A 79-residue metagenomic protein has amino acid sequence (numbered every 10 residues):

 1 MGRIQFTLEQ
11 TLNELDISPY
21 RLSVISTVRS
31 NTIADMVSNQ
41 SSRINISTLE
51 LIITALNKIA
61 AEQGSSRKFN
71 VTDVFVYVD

Functional and structural regions predicted by a protein language model:
M1, S26, S42-I46, R67-K68: Alpha-helix N-cap/helix-initiation sites
M1-I25, D35: A short, Lys/Arg-rich alpha-helix, primarily the initiator
V28-I44: Recognition helix of helix-turn-helix/homeodomain-like DNA-binding domains that insert into the DNA major groove
D35, S42, A61-D79: Short, charged recognition helix plus adjacent turn of helix-turn-helix-like nucleic-acid-binding domains
S47-R67: DNA major-groove recognition helix of helix-turn-helix/homeodomain DNA-binding modules
